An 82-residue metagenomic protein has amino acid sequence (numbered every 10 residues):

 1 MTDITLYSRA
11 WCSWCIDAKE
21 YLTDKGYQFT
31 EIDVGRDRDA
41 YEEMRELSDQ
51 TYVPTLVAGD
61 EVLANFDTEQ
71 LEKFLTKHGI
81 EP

Functional and structural regions predicted by a protein language model:
M1-K25: Local sequence-structure signature of Cys/Sec-based thiol-disulfide redox active-site neighborhoods
R9, D49, T68: ATP/adenylate-binding site constellation spanning eukaryotic-like Ser/Thr protein kinases, ABC-transporter
S13, D39, Q70: Short alpha-helical
S13, R36, L63: Glycine-/small-residue-rich active-site loops that bind phosphorylated ligands and cofactors
F29-A40: Thiol-based oxidoreductase modules, predominantly thioredoxin-like and allied folds used for disulfide exchange
L47-L56: Structural micro-motif
G59-P82: Non-catalytic, surface beta->alpha helical segment in thiol-disulfide oxidoreductase systems
